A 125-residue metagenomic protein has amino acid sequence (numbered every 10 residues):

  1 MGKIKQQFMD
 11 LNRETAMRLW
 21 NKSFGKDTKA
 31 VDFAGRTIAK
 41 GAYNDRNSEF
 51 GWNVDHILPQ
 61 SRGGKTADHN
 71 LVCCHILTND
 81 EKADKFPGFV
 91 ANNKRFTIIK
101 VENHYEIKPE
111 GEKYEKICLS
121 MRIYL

Functional and structural regions predicted by a protein language model:
M1-D10: N-terminal leader/targeting segments and the first structural element of proteins
M9-W52, H75: Short cysteine-rich loop/turn motifs with clustered Cys
I38-C74, K82-P87: Histidine-centered nuclease catalytic patch
G63-H69, D80-L125: Polybasic, low-complexity binding patches
